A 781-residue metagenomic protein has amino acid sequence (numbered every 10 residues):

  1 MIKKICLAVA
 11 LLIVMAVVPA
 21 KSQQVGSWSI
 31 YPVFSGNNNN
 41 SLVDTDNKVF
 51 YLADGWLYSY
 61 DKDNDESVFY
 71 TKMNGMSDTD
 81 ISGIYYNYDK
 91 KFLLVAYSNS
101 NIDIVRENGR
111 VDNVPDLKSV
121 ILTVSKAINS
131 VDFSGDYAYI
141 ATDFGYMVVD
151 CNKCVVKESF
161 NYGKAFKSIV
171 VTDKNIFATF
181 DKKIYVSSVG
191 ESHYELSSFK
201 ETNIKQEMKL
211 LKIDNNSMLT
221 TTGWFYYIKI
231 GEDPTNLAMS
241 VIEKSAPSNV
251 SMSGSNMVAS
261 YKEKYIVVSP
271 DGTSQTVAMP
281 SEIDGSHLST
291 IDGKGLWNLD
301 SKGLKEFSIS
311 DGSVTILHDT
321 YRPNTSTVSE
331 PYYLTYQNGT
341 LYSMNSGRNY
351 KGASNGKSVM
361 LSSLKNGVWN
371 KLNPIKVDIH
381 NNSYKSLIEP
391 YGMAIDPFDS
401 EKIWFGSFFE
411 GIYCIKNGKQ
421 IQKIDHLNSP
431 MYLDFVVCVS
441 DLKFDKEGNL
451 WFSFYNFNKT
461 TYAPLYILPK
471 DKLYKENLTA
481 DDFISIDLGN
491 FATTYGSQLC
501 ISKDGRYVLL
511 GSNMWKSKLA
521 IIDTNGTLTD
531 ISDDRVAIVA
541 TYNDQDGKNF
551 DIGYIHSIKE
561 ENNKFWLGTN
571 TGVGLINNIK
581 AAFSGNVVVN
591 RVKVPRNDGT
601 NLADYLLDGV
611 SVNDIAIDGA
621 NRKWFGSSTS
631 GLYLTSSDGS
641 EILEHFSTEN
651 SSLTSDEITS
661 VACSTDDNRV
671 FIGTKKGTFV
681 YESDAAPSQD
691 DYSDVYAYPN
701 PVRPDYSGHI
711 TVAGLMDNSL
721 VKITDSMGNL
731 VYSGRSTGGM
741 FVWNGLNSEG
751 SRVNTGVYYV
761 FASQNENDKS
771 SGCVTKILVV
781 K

Functional and structural regions predicted by a protein language model:
M1-L7: Bacterial N-terminal signal peptides that target proteins for export
K4, K21-V695, L730: Carboxylate-rich, polar loop motifs that coordinate divalent cations or form catalytic acidic clusters
A8-A16: Bacterial N-terminal signal peptides
I531-R535, S707-H709, T755: Carboxylate-dense, calcium-coordinating segments in secreted/extracellular and ER-lumen proteins
D690-K722, M740-W743, D768-S771: Glycine-centered coil/turn sites that cap beta-strands in beta-rich domains
L720-V731, Y758: Short, glycine-anchored, charge-dense loop/turn motifs used at functional sites
S736-K769: Short, surface-exposed loop/turn motifs with a glycine/proline- and acidic-biased composition
K776-K781: Short beta-strand edge segments in extracellular beta-sheet folds
